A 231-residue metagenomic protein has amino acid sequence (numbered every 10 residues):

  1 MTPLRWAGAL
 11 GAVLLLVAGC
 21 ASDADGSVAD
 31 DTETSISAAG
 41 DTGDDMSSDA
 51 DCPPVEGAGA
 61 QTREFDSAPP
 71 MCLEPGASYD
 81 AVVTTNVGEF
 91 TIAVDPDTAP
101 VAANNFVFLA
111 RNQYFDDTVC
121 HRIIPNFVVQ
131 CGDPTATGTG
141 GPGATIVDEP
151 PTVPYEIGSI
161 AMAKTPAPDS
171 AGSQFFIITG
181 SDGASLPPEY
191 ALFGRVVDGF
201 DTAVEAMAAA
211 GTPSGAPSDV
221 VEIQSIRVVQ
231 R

Functional and structural regions predicted by a protein language model:
T2-R231: Cyclophilin-like peptidyl-prolyl cis-trans isomerases
